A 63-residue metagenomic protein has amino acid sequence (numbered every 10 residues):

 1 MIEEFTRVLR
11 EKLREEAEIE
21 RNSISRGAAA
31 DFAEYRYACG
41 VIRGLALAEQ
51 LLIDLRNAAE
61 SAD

Functional and structural regions predicted by a protein language model:
M1-R26: N-terminal acidic leader/helix
A29-E60: Short, charge-rich amphipathic interface segments used for partner binding and complex assembly
